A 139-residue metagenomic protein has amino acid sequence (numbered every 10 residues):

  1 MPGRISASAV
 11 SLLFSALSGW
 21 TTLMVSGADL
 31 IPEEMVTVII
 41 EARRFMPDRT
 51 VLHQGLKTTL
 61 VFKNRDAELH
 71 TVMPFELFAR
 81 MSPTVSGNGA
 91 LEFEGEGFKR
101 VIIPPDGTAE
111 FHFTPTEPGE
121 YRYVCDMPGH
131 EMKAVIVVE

Functional and structural regions predicted by a protein language model:
M1-A7: Positively charged n-region of N-terminal signal peptides that target proteins for export
A9-W20: Bacterial N-terminal signal peptides
T21, V25-A28: Boundary at the C-terminal end of the N-terminal hydrophobic targeting segment
D29-T58: N-terminal edge beta-strand
R44, E96-E139: Extracellular/periplasmic metallocenter environments
R49-M73, T108-E117, R122, V137-V138: Beta-strand cores of secreted/periplasmic/IMS beta-sandwich domains, seen most often in copper-related folds
F78-G89: Short aromatic-acidic-glycine turn motif
G89-E96: Short beta-strand and strand-turn-strand segments in soluble, beta-rich domains
